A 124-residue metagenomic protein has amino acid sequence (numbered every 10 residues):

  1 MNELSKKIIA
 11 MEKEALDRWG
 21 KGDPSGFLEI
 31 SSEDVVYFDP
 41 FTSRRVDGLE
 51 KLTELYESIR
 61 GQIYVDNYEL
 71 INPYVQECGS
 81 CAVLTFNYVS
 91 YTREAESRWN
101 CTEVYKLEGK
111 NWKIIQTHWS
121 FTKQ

Functional and structural regions predicted by a protein language model:
M1-L28, V36-Q124: A beta-strand edge to alpha-helix "cap/lid" segment located at domain peripheries
S32: ATP/adenylate-binding site constellation spanning eukaryotic-like Ser/Thr protein kinases, ABC-transporter
